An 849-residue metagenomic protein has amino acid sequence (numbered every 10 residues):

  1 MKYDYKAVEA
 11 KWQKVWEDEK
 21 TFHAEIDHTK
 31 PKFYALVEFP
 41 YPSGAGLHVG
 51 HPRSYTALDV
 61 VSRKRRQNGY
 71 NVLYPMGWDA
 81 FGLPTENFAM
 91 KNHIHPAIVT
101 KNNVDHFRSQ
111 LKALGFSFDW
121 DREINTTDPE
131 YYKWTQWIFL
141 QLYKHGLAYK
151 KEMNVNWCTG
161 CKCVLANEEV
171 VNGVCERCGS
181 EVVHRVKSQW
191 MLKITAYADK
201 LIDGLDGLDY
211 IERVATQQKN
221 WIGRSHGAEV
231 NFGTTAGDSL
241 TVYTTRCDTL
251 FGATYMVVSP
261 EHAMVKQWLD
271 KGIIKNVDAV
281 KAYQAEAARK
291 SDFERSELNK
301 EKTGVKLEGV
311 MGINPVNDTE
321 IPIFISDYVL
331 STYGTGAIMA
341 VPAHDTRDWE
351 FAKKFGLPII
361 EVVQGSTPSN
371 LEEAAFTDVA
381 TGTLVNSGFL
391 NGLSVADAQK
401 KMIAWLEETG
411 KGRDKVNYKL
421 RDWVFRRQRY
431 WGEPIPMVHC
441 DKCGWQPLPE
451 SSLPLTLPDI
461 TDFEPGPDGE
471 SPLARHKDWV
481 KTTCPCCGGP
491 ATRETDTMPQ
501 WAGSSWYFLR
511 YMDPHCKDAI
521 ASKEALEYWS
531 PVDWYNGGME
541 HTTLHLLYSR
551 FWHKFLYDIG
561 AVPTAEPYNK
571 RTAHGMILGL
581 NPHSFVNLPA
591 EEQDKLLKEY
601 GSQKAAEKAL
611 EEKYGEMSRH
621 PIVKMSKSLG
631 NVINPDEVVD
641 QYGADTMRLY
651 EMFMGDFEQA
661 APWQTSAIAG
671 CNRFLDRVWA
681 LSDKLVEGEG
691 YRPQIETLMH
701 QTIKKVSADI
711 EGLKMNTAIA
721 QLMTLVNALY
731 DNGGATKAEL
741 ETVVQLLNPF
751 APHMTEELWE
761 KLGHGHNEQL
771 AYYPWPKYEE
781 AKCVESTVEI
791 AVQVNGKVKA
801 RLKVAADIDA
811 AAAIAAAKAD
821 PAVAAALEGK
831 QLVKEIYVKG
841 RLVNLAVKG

Functional and structural regions predicted by a protein language model:
M1-G46, V72, L201, A215-S225 (+4 more regions): Non-catalytic terminal extensions that flank enzyme cores
M1-L36, R66-P75, V99-H106, Y283-F324 (+1 more regions): Conserved oxyanion/phosphate-binding beta-strand-loop segments in alpha/beta enzyme cores
K2, D18-E19, K91-D248, A263 (+10 more regions): Residue patterns forming the tRNA-binding/recognition surfaces of aminoacyl-tRNA synthetases and related DALR
Y3, R224-E229, G237, Q364 (+10 more regions): Long, charged, mostly alpha-helical binding arms that flank functional sites
Y3, V8-Q13, V49, T135-Q364 (+7 more regions): NTP-handling and nucleic-acid-processing catalytic cores
E25-I94, T100, E123-I138, T244-T245 (+2 more regions): N-terminal catalytic cores of NTP/NDP-binding nucleotidyl/phosphoryl-transfer enzymes
D79, K144-H145, Y149-N156, D414-C443 (+6 more regions): Helix-rich, typically C-terminal accessory recognition domains appended to large enzymatic cores
V214-T241, K290-T319, I323-F324, W423 (+8 more regions): Flexible, glycine/threonine-enriched loop-and-boundary segments that flank and lead into catalytic domains of large
